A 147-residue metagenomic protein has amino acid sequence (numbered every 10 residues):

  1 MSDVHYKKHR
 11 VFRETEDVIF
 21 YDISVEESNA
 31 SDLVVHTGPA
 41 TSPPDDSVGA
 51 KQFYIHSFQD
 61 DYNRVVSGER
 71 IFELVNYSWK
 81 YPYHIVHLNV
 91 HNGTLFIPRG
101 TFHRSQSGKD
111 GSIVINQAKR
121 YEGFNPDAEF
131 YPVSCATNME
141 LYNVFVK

Functional and structural regions predicted by a protein language model:
M1-V90, D110-K147: Active-site region of the double-stranded beta-helix
N92-S105, E122-G123: Histidine-centered metal-chelating micro-motifs
